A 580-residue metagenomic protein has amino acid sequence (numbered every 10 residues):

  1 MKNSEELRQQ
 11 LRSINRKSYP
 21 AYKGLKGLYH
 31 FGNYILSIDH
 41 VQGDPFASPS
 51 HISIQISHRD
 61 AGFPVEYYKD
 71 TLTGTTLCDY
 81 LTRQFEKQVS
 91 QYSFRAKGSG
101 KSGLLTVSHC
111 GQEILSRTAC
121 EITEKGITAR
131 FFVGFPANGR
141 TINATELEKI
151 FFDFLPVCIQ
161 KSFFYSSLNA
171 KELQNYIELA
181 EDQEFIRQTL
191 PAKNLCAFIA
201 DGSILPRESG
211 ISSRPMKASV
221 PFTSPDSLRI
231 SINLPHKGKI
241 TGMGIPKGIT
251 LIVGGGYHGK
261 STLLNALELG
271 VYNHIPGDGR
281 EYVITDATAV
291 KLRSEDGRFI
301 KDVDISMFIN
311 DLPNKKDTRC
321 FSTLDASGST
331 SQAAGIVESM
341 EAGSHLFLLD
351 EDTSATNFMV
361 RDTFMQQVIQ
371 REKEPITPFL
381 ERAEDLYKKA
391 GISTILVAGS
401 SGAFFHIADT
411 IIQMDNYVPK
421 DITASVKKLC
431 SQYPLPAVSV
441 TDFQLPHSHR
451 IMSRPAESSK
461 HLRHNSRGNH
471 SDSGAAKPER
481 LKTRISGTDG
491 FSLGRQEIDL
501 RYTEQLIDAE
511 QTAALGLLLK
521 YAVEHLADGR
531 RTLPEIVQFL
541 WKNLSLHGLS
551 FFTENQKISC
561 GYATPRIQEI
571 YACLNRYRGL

Functional and structural regions predicted by a protein language model:
M1-N194, L205: N-terminal accessory targeting/assembly segments
N143, R298, F308-S329, R361-I376: Flexible beta-alpha connector loops of hexameric P-loop NTPases
P191-A197, D201, Y257, L264-E295 (+1 more regions): Carboxylate/His-rich catalytic cores and anion/metal-binding grooves
L205-T241, P276, I284-A289, R293-I300 (+1 more regions): N-terminal pre-Walker A segment at the start of P-loop NTPase domains
I240-Y272: Glycine-rich phosphate-binding P-loop
S327-S339: Conserved alpha-helical scaffold flanking the Walker A/P-loop in AAA+ ATPase domains
S339-A383, Y387, S400-H406, T410-K427: Conserved P-loop NTPase nucleotide-binding/switch module
K388-G391, V397-L580: Conserved NTP phosphate-binding and transfer environment spanning the P-loop NTPase/kinase superfamily
